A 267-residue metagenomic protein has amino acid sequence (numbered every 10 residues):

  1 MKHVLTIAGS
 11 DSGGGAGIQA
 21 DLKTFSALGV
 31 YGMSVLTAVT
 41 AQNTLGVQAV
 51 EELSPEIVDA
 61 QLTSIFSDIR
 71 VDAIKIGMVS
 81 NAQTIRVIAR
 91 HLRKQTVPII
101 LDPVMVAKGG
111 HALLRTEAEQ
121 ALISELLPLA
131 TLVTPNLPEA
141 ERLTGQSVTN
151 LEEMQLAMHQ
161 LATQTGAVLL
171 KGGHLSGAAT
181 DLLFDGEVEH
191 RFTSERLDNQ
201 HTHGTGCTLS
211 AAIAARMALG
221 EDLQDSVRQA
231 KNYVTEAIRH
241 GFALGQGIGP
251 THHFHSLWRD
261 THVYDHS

Functional and structural regions predicted by a protein language model:
K2-T6, I18, L22-K108, H266: Conserved N-terminal subdomain of the carbohydrate kinase-like
I7-G13, E189-H203: Short pre-catalytic strand/loop immediately N-terminal to key active-site residues, enriched for Gly-Thr
Q19, E141-R142, N199-L223: Short, small-residue alpha-helix embedded
G29-M33, E189-H190, R216-A230: Phosphate-handling active-site elements
G46-E52, H111-T116, G145-T149, D198: Short glycine-enriched, charge-decorated loop/helix-capping segments at active-site entrances that position
E52, D225-S267: Charged C-terminal helix
A82-T96, I123, V188, L219 (+1 more regions): Nucleotide and nucleotide-moiety/phosphate-recognizing core
T116-E189: Conserved phosphate/ATP/ADP-binding segment of small-molecule kinases
